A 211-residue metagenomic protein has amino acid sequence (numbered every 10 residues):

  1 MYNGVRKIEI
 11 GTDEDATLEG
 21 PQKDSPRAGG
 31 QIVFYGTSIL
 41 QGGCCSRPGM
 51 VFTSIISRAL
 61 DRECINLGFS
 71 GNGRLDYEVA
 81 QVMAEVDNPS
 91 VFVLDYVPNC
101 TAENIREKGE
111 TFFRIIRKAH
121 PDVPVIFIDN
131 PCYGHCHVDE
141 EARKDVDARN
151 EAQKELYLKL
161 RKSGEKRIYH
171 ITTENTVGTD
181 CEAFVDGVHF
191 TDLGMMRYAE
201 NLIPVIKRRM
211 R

Functional and structural regions predicted by a protein language model:
M1-I32, K207-R211: N-terminal secretory targeting modules
G29-M50: Catalytic nucleophile-elbow at a beta strand-turn-alpha helix junction centered on a G-D-S/GDSL motif, marking
C44, P48, I56, R74-R117 (+1 more regions): Oxyanion-hole/transition-state-stabilizing segment in secreted/luminal serine hydrolases and related acyltransferases
T53-N66, L158: Short helix-loop-beta junction
H120-V125: A short helix->loop->beta-strand "cap" motif at the edges of active sites that frequently abuts
I126-I128, V138, V146, K162-K166 (+1 more regions): Conserved catalytic region of serine esterases and O-acyltransferases that act on ester linkages in lipids
Y133-I171: Substrate-gating cap/lid alpha-helix
D186-R211: Histidine-centered active-site loop/cap adjacent to the catalytic His in serine esterases/O-acetyl transfer systems
